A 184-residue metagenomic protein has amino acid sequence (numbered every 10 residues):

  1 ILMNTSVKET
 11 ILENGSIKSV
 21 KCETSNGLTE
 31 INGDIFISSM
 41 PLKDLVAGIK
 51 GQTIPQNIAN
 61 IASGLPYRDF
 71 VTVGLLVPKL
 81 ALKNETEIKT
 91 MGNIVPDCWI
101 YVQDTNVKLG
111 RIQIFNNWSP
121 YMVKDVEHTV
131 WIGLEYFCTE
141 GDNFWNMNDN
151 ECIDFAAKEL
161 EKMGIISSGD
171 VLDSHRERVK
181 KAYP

Functional and structural regions predicted by a protein language model:
I1, R178-P184: Short, intrinsically disordered, charge-balanced linker/junction segments flanking boundaries in proteins
I1-E9: A conserved beta-strand/loop element that lines the FAD pocket in flavoprotein oxidoreductases
L2, L172-H175: General small-molecule cofactor/ligand-binding pocket signal
K8-G164, G169, E177: Mid-domain catalytic core of redox enzymes that form a hydrophobic substrate pocket/lid adjacent to a catalytic redox
